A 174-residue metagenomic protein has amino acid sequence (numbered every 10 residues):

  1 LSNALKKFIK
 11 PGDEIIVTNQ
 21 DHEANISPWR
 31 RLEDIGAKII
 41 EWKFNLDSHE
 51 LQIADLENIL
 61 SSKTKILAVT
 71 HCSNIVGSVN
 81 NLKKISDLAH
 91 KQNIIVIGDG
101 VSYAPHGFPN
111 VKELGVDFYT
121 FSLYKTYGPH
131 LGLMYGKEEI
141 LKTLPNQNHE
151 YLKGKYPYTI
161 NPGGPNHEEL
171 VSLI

Functional and structural regions predicted by a protein language model:
L1-I174: Pyridoxal 5′-phosphate
